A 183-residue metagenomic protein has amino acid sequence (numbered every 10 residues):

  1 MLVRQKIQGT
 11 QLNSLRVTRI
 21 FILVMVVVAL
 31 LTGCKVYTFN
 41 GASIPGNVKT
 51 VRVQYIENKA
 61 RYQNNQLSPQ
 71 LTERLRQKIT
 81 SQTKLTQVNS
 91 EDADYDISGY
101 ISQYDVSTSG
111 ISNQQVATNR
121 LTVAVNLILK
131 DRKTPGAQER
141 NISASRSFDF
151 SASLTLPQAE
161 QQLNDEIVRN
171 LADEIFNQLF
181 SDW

Functional and structural regions predicted by a protein language model:
L2-C34: Sec-dependent bacterial lipoprotein signal peptides
S14-T18, A60, E160: Structural motif marking the loop-to-transmembrane transition
L31-E73, T80, K84, K133 (+1 more regions): A structural "domain/chain start" motif
F39, S81-T83, V88-D92, D96-E139 (+1 more regions): Surface-exposed short loop/turn segments
Q63-L71, N113, A117-L121, L156-V168: Extracytoplasmic/periplasmic, Sec-exported soluble proteins
E160-W183: Compositionally biased, intrinsically disordered linkers/stalks adjacent to structured regions
